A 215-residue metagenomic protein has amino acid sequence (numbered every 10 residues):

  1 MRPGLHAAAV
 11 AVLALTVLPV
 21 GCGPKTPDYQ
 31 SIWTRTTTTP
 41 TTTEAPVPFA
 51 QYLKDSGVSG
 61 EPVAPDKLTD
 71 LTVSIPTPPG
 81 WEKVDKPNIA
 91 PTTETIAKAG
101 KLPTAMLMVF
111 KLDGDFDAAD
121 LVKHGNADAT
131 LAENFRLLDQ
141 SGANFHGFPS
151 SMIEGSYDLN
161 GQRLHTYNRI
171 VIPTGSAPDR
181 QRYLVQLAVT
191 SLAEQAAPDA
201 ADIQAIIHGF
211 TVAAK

Functional and structural regions predicted by a protein language model:
M1-T92, D179, T190-K215: N-terminal targeting sequences that direct proteins away from the cytosol to non-cytosolic compartments
L68-T72, G100-T104, F148-S150: Extracytoplasmic
P87, P91, T104, R163-H165: Extracytoplasmic/periplasmic mature domains of Sec-exported, cell-envelope-associated bacterial proteins
T93-V122: A short acidic-to-branched-hydrophobic micro-motif
M106, V185-L187: Active-site-flanking beta-strand signature of metal-NTP-handling nucleotidyl enzymes and homologous cyclase-like
D113-G114, Y157-N160, S191-Q195: Solvent-exposed loop/turn segments at secondary-structure junctions within structured extracellular/periplasmic domains
N126-T174, P178: Signature of long, low-cysteine stretches enriched in small and polar/charged residues
P178-V185: Short hydrophobic/glycine-rich mini-motifs in sensory/regulatory modules that couple input to downstream signaling
